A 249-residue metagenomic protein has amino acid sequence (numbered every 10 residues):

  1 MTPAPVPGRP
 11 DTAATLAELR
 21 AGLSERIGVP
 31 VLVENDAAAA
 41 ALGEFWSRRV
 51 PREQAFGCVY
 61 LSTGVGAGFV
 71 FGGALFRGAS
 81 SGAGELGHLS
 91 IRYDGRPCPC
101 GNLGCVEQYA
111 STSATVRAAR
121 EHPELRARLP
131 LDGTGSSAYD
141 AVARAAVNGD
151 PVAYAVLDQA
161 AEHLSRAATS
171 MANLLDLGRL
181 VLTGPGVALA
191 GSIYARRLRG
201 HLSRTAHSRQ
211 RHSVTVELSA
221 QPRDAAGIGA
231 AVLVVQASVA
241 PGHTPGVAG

Functional and structural regions predicted by a protein language model:
M1-R117, G229, V235-G249: Phosphate-binding/catalytic loop of phosphoryl-transfer enzymes
A21, E25-V29, S47-P51, N102 (+1 more regions): ATP-binding/phosphotransfer module of carbohydrate and carboxylate kinases, centering on a glycine-rich
